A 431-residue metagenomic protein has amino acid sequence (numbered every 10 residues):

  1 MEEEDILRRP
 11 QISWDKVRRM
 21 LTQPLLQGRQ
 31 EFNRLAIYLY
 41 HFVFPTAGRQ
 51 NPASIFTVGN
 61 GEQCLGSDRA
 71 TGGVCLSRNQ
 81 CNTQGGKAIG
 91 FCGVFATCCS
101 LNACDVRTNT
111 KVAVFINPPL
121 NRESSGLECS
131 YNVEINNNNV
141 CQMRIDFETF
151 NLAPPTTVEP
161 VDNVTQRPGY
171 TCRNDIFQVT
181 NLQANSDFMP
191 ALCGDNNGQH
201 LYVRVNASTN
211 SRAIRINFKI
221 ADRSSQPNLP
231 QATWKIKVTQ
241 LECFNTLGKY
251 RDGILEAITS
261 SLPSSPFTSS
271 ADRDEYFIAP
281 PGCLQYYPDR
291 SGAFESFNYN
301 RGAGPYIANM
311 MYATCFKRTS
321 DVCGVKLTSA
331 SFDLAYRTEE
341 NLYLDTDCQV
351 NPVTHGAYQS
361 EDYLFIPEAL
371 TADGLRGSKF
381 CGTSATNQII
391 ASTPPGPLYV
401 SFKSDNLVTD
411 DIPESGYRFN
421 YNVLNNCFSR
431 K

Functional and structural regions predicted by a protein language model:
M1-K431: Domain-level representation of secreted and single-pass membrane ectodomains enriched in extracellular protease systems
